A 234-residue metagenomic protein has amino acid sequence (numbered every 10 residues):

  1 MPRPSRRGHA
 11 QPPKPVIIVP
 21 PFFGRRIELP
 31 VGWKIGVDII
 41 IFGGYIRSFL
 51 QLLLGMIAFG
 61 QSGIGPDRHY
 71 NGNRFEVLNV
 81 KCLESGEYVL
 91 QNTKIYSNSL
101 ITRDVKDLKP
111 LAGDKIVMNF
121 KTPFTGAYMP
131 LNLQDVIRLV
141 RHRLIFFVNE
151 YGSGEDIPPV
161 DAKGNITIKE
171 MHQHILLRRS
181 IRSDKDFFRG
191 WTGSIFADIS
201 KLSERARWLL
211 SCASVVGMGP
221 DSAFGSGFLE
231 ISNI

Functional and structural regions predicted by a protein language model:
M1-I234: RNA-interacting cores
